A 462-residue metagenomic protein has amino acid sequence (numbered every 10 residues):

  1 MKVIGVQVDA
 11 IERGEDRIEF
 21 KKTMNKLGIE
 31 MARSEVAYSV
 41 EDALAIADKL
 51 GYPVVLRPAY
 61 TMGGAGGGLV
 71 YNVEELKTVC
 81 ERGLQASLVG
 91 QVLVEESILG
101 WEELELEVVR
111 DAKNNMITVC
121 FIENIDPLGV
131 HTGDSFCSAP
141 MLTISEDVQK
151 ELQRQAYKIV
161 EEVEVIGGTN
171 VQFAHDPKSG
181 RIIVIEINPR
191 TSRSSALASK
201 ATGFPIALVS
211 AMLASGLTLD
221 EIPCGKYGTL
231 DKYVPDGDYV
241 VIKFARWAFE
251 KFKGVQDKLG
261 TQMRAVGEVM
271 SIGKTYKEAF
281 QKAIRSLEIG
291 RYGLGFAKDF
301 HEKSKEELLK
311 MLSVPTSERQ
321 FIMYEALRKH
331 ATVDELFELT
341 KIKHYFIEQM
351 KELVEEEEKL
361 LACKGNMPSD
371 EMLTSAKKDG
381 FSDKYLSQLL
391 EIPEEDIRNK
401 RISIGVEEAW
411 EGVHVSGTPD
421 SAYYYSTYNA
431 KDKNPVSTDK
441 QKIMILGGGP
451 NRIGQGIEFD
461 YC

Functional and structural regions predicted by a protein language model:
M1-G5, K26-G28, L50-P53, G63 (+5 more regions): ATP-dependent carboxylate activation and anion-phosphoryl transfer catalytic cores that bind Mg-ATP to form
I4-G67: A conserved helix-loop-beta module that forms one wall/lid of the active-site cleft in ATP-utilizing catalytic domains
I11, S194-A198, I453-G456: A generic structural signal for short coil/turn motifs at secondary-structure boundaries
L56, T332-E335, Y385-Q388: N-terminal leader/propeptide and maturation segments of large enzyme subunits in energy/redox metabolism and hydrolases
I347, I397-R398: Helix-turn-helix DNA-binding helix
A376-D379, Y385-L389: Extended, domain-scale alpha-helical bundle/helix-rich regions
K384, R398-C462: Non-catalytic terminal/interface segments that mediate subunit docking, oligomerization, and allosteric communication
